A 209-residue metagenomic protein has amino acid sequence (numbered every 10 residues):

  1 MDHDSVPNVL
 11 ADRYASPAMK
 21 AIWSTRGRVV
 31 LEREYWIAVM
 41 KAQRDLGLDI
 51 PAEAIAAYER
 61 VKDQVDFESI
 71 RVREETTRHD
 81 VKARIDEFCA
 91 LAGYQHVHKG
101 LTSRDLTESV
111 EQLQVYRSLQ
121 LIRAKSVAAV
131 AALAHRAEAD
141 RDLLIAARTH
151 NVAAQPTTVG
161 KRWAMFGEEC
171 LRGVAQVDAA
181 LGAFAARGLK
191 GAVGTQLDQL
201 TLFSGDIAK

Functional and structural regions predicted by a protein language model:
M1-K209: A helix-coil-helix interface module used to build multimeric assemblies and to scaffold catalytic/cofactor sites
